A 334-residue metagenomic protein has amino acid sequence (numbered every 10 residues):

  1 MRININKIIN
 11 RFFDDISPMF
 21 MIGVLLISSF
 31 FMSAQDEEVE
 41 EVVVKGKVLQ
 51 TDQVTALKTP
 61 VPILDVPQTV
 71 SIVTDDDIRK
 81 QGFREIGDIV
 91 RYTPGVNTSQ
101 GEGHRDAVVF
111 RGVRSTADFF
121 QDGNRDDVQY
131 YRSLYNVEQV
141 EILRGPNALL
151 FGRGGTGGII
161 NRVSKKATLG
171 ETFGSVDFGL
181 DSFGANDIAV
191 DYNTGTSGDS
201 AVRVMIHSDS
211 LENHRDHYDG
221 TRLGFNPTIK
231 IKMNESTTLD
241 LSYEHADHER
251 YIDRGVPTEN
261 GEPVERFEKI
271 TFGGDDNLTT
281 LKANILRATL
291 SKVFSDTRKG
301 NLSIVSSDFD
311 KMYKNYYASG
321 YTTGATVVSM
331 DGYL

Functional and structural regions predicted by a protein language model:
M1-D36: Cleavable N-terminal targeting peptides that direct proteins into the secretory/outer-membrane pathway or into
V39-E171: Acidic, small-polar-rich N-terminal luminal/periplasmic segments of exported/outer-membrane proteins
Q50-T55, G184, D310-Y313: Short, solvent-exposed loop/turn elements at domain surfaces
D118-F120, Q129, L150, G170-T172 (+4 more regions): Short acidic, gly/pro-rich beta-turn/loop elements at beta-sheet edges and active-site/ligand-binding grooves
I142-L143, T172-S175, D209-E212, R266-D275 (+1 more regions): Extracytoplasmic loops and strand-loop junctions of Gram-negative outer membrane beta-barrel proteins
F173-S175, G179-D253, D276-G300, I304: Transmembrane beta-barrel wall of Gram-negative outer-membrane proteins
D216-Y218, L239-G273, S306-T322: Outer-membrane beta-barrel and related beta-rich outer-membrane complex signature in Gram-negative bacteria
S295-L334: Replace "related TpsB outer-membrane translocases also match" with "some related outer-membrane beta-barrels such as
